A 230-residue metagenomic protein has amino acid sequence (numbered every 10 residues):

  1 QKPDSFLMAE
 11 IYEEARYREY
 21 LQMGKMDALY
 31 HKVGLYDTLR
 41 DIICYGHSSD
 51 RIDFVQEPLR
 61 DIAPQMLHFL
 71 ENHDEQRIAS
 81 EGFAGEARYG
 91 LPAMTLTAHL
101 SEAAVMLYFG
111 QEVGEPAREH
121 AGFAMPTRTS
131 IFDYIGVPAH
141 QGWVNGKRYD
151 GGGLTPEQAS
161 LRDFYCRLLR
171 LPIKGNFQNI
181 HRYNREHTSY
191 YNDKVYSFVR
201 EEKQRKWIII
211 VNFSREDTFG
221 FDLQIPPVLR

Functional and structural regions predicted by a protein language model:
Q1-A15, I208, N212: Acidic/aromatic-lined carbohydrate-recognition and catalytic surfaces of CAZymes acting on diverse glycans
D4-M8, Q65-H68, V105-M106: Structural preference for beta-strand elements that scaffold enzyme active sites
M8-C44, P116-P126: Substrate-binding cleft/loops of secretory-pathway carbohydrate-active enzymes
E19, D41-P64: Glycoside hydrolase catalytic-domain groove-lining segments
D50-I52, R60-A63, N72, R77-R230: Loop/helix patches that line or flank the sugar-binding groove of alpha-linked glycan CAZymes
